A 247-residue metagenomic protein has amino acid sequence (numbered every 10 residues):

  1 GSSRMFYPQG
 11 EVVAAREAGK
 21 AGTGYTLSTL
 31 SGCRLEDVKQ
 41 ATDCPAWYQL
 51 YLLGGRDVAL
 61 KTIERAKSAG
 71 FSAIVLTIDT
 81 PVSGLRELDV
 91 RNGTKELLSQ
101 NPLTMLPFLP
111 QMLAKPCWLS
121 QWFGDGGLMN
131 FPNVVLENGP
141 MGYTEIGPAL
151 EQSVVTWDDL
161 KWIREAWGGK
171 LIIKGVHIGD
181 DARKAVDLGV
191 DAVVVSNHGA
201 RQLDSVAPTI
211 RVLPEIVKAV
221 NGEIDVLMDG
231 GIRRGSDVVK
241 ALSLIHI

Functional and structural regions predicted by a protein language model:
G1-D187, G199-Q202: Active-site entrance/lid segments in N-terminal catalytic domains of soluble metabolic enzymes
G10-V13, P208-V212: Charged helix-capping and loop-helix junction motifs
I172-K174, V194-S196, D225-D229: Short, conserved beta-strand edge motifs with alternating hydrophobic and charged residues
V193, A241: Hydrophobic, well-ordered secondary-structure elements that form the walls of internal hydrophobic environments
L203, G235-V238: Short glycine/serine/threonine-rich phosphate/pyrophosphate-binding segments that cradle anionic phosphate groups
L213, K218-N221, D225-R233, K240: Extended C-terminal subregions enriched in glycine
I245-I247: Conserved small/polar residues in nucleotide/adenosyl-binding loops
